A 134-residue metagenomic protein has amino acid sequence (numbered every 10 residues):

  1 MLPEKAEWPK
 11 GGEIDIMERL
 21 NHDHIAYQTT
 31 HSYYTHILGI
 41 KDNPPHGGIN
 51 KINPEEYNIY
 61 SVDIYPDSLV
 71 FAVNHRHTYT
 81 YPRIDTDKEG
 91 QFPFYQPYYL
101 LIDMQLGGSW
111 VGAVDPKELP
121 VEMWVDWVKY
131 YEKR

Functional and structural regions predicted by a protein language model:
M1-R134: GH16 jelly-roll
